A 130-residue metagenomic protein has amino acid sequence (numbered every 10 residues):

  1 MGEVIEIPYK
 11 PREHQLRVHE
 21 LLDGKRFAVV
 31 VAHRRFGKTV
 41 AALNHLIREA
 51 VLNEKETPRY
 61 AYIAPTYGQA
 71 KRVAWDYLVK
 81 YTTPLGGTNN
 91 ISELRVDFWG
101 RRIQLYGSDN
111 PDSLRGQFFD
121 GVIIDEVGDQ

Functional and structural regions predicted by a protein language model:
M1-Q130: Phosphate/NTP-binding elements of NTP-utilizing enzymes
